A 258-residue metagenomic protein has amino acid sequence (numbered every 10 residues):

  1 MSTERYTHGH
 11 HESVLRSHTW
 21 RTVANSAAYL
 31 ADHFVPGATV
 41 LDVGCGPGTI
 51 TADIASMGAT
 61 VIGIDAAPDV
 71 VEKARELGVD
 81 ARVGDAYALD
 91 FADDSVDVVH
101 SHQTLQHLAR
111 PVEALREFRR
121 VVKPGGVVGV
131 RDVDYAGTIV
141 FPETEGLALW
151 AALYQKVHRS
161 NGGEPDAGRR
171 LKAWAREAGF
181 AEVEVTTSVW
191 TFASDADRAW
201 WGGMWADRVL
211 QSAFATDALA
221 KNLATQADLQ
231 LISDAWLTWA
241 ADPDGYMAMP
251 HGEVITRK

Functional and structural regions predicted by a protein language model:
E4-R21: Class I SAM-dependent methyltransferase Rossmann-like catalytic core, especially the SAM/SAH-binding loop
E12, E184-M247: C-terminal helical/coil "lid" or tail adjacent to the Rossmann-like core of SAM-dependent
T19-P36: Conserved alpha-helix/loop element of class I SAM-dependent methyltransferases that forms part of the SAM/SAH-binding
L41, P47-A88: Class I SAM-dependent methyltransferase SAM/SAH-binding core
H100: A conserved beta-strand element that flanks and buttresses the S-adenosyl-L-methionine
V112-V127: A short glycine-rich, Lys/Arg-flanked "PGG" loop and its adjoining helix->strand segment in the class I
G129-R198: Conserved catalytic/acceptor-binding region of the Class I
A178-A181, M249-K258: Core SAM-dependent methyltransferase catalytic element
